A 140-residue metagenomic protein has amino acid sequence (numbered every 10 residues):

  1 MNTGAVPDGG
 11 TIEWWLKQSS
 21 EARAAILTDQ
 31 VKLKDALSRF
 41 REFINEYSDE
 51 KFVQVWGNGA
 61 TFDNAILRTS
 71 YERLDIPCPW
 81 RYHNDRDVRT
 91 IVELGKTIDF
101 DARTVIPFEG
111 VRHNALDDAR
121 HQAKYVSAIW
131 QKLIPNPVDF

Functional and structural regions predicted by a protein language model:
M1-G57: Conserved non-catalytic scaffold segment of RNase H-like nuclease domains
N2-S20, D85-A123: Active-site-proximal helix-loop-helix substrate-binding element of RNase H-like nuclease domains
K34, S38, N64-A65, R86-R89 (+1 more regions): Non-catalytic, well-ordered alpha-helical scaffold segments
R39-E42, E46, A65, T69 (+2 more regions): Residue-level signal for well-ordered alpha-helical scaffold segments within enzymatic catalytic domains
I44, F62-H83: Substrate-recognition/cap helix-loop segment adjacent to the acidic, metal-dependent catalytic center of Asp-based
I44, S48, Y71-D75, W130-P137: Short, well-ordered alpha-helical segments in soluble proteins
Q54-T61, A65-I66, F100-F140: Acidic, Mg2+-coordinating catalytic module of metal-dependent nucleases/exonucleases that use a two-metal-ion mechanism
